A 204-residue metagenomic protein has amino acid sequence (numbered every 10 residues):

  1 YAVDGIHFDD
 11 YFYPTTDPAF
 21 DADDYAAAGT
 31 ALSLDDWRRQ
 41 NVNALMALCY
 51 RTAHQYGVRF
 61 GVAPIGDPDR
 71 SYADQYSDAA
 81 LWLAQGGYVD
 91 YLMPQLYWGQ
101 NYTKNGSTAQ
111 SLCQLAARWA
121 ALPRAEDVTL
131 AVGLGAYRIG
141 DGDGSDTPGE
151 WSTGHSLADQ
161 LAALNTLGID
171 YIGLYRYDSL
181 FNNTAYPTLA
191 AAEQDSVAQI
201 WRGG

Functional and structural regions predicted by a protein language model:
Y1-Q85, Y97-W98: Polysaccharide-binding and catalytic clefts of secreted carbohydrate-active enzymes
A31-V42, S71, K104-L112, G149 (+1 more regions): Residue-level preference for long, well-ordered alpha-helices that form the structural scaffold of enzyme catalytic
R39, N43-Y50, A79-A80, L112-A120 (+1 more regions): Generic structural signal for well-ordered alpha-helices, preferentially at hydrophobic/aromatic core positions
A84-S111, R118-G204: Substrate-binding cleft of secreted/luminal carbohydrate-active enzymes
